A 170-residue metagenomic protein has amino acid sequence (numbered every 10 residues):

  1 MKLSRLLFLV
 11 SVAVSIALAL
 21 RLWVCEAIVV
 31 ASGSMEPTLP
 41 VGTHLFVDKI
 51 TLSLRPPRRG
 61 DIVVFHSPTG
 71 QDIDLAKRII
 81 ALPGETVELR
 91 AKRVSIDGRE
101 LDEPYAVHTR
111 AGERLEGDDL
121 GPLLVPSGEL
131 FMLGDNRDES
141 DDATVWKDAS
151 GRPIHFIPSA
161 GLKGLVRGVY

Functional and structural regions predicted by a protein language model:
L3-F8, A19, W23-V29, E36-Y170: Soluble "head" domains of membrane/secretory-pathway proteins
